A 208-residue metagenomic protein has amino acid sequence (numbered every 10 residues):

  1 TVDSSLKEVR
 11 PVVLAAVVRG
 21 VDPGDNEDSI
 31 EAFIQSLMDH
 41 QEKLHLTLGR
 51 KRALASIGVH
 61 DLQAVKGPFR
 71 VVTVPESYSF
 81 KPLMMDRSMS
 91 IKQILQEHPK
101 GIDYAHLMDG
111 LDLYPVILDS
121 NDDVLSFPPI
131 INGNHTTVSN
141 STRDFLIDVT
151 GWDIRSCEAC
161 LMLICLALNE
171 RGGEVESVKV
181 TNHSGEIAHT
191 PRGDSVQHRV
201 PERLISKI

Functional and structural regions predicted by a protein language model:
T1-I208: RNA/tRNA-interacting regions in translation and RNA-turnover enzymes
